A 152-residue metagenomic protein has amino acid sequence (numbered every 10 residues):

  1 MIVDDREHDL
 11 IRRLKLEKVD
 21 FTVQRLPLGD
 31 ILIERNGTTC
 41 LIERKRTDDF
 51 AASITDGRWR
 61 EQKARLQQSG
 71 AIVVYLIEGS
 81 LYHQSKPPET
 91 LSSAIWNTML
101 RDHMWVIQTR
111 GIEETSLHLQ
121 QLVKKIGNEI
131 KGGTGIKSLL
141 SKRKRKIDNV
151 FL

Functional and structural regions predicted by a protein language model:
M1-K18: Short, charged N-terminal beta->alpha structural module
D20-L152: Extended, alpha-helix-rich binding/interface surfaces that flank or overlap catalytic cores and mediate recognition
